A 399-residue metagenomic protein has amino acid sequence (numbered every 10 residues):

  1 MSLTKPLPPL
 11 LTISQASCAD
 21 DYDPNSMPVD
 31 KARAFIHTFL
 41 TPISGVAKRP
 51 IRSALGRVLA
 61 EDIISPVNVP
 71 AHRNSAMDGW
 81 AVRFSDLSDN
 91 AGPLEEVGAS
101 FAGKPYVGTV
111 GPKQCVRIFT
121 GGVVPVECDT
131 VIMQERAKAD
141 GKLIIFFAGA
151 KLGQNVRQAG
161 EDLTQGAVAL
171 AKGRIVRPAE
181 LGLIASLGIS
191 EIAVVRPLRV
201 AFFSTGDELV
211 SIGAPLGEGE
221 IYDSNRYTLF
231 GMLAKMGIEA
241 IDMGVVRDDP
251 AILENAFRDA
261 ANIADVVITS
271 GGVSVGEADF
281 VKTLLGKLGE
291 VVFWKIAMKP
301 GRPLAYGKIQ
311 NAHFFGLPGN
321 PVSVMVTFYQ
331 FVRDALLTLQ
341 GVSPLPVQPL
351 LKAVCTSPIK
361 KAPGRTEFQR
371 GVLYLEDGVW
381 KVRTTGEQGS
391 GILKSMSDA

Functional and structural regions predicted by a protein language model:
M1-A91, V342-F368: Short, low-complexity N-terminal leaders and the immediately following helix N-cap/first helix
P6-D30, W80-D242, R247, G386: Short, glycine/charged-enriched hinge/interface segments at domain edges or termini
N25-R33, A47, I51, R73 (+15 more regions): Generic structural signal for well-ordered, non-membrane alpha-helical segments in soluble metabolic enzymes
D30-R33, A47-G56, E61, G103 (+3 more regions): Flexible glycine/proline-rich
L40-S44, D62, V124, A167-G173 (+9 more regions): Structural signal for hydrophobic packing residues in well-ordered secondary-structure cores of soluble enzyme domains
I63-N68, G153-V156, A185-E191, Q340 (+2 more regions): Glycine-rich, charged/polar anion/phosphate-binding loops that engage phosphate groups from diverse ligands
G122-V123, D207-E208, G272-V275, G319: Short glycine-rich anion-binding loops that position phosphate/pyrophosphate groups of nucleotides and phosphorylated
A214-P215, S224-A305: Acidic, glycine-rich loop-and-beta core segments that form the ion-binding/anion-interacting portion of active sites
